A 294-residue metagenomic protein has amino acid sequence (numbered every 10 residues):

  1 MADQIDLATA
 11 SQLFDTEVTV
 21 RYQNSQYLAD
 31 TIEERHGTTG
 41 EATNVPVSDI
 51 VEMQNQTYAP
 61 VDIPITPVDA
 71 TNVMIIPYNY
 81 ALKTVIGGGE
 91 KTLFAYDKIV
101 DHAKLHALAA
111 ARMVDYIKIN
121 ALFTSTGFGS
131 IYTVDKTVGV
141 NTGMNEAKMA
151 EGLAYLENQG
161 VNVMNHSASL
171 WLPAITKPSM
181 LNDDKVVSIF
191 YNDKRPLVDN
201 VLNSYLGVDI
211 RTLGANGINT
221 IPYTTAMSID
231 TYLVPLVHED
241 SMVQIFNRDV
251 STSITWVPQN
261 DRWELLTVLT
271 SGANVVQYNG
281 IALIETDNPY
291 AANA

Functional and structural regions predicted by a protein language model:
M1-I75, E285, P289-A292: N-terminal "assembly arms/tails" that initiate or stabilize quaternary assembly in self-assembling proteins
A10-Q23, G152, L233-D249: Short, Φ-rich (hydrophobic/aromatic) sequence segments
N44, A150, A154-Q244: Extended oligomerization regions of viral-like shell subunits
D49, A174-T176, L269: Short, flexible loop/turn elements at secondary-structure junctions
M53-Q56, F94, S179-N182, N274-V276: Short helix/loop capping segments that flank catalytic or ligand/cofactor-binding pockets
I63, A70-F94, K98, M149-D183: Structured, hydrophobic secondary-structure cores that serve as assembly/anchoring elements
G89-V161, L283-A294: Alpha-helical scaffold segments that mediate packing/assembly in large oligomeric complexes
D249-A294: Extended, compositionally biased alpha-helical segments that mediate assembly or anchoring
